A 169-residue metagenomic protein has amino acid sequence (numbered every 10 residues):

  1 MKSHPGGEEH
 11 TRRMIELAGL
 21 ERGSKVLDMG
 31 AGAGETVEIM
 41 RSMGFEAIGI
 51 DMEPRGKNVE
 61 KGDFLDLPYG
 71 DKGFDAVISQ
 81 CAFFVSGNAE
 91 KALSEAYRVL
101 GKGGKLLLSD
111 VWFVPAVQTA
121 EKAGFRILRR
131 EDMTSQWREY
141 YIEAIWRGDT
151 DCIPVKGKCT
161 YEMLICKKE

Functional and structural regions predicted by a protein language model:
H4-R22: Conserved alpha-helix/loop element of class I SAM-dependent methyltransferases that forms part of the SAM/SAH-binding
L27-D66: Class I SAM-dependent methyltransferase SAM/SAH-binding core
L65-V77: A short acidic, Gly/Pro-enriched loop at the edge of an enzyme's catalytic core that lines a small-molecule cofactor
A76-A89: A short SAM/SAH-binding and catalytic strip from SAM-dependent methyltransferases
E90-K105: A short glycine-rich, Lys/Arg-flanked "PGG" loop and its adjoining helix->strand segment in the class I
P115-G124, L128-R130: Short alpha-helix
R129-E169: Conserved Class I S-adenosyl-L-methionine
